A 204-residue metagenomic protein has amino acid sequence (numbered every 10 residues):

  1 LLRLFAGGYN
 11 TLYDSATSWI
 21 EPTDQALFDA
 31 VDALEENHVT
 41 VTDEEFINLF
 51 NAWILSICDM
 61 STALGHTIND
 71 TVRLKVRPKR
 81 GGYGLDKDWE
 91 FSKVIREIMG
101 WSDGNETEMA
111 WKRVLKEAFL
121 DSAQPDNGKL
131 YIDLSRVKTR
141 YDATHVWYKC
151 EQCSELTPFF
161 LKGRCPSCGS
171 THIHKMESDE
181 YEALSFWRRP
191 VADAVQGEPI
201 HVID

Functional and structural regions predicted by a protein language model:
L1-I203: Helicase motor interdomain insertion/brace
